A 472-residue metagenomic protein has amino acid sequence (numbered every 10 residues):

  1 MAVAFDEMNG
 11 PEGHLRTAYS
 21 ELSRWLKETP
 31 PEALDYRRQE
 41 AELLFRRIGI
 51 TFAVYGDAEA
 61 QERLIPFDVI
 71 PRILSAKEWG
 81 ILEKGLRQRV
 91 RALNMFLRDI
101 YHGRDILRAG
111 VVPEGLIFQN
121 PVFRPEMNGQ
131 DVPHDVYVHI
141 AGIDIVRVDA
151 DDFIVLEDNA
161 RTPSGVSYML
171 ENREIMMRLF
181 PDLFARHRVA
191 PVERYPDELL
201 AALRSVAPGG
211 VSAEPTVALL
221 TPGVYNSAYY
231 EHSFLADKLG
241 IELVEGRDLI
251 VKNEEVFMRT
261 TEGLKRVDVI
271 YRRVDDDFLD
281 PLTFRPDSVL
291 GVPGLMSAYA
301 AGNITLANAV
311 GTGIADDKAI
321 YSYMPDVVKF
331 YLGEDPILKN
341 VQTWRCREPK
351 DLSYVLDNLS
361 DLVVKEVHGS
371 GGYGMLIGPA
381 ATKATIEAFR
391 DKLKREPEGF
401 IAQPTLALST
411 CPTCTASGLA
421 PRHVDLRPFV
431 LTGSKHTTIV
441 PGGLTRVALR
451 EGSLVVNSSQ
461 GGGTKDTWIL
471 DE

Functional and structural regions predicted by a protein language model:
M1-E472: Preference for protein termini
